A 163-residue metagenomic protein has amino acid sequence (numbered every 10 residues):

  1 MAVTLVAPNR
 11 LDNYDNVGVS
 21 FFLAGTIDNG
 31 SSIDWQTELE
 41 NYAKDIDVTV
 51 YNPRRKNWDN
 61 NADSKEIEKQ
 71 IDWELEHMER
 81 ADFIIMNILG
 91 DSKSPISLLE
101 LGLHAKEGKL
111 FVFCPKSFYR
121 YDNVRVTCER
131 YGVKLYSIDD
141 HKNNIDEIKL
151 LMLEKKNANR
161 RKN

Functional and structural regions predicted by a protein language model:
M1-N163: Conserved catalytic or regulatory cores that recognize and/or transform ribose-phosphate-containing ligands
